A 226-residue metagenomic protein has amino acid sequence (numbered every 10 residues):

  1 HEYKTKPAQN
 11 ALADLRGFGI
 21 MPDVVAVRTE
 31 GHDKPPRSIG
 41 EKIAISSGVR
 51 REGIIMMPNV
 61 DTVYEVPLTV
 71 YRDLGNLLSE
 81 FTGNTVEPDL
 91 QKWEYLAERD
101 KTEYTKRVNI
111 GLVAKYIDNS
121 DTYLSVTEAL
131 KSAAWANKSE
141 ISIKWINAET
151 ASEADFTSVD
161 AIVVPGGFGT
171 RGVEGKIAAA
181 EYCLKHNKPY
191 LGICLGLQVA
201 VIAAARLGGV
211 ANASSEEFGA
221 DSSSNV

Functional and structural regions predicted by a protein language model:
H1-V226: N-terminal beta1-alpha1 cap of cysteine-dependent amidohydrolase-like domains
